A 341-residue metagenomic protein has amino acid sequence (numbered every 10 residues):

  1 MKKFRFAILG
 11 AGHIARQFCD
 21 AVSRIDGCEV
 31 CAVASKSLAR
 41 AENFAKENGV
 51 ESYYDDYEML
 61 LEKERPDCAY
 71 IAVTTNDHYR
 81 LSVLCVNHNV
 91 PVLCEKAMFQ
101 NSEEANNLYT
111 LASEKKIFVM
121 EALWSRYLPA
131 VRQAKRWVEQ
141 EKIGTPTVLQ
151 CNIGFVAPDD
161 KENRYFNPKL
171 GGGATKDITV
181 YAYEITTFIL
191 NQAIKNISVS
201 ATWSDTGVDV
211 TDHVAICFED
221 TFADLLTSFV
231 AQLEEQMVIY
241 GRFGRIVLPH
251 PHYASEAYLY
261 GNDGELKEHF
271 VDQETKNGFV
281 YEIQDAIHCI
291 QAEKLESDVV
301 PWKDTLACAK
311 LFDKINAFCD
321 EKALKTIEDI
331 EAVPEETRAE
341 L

Functional and structural regions predicted by a protein language model:
M1-N48, A339-L341: N-terminal Rossmann-like dinucleotide-binding module
A32, S52, D67-C68, V148: Short, Asp-centered acidic motifs that coordinate Mg2+ and/or phosphate in catalytic or ligand-binding sites
V50-Y57: Conserved SAM-binding strand-loop segment of SAM-dependent methyltransferases
L61-K63, C68, T74-T75, Y79-R126: Beta-strand-loop-alpha-helix segment that lines the small-molecule cofactor/substrate pocket of alpha/beta enzymes
C68-Y70, D285-L341: C-terminal helix-rich "cap/oligomerization" subdomain common to oxidoreductases
S125-I197: Predominantly a Rossmann-like dinucleotide-binding segment in NAD(P)-dependent oxidoreductases
Y183-E256, Q284-A292, T326-L341: Contiguous beta-strand/loop segments that form the cofactor/metal-binding neighborhood of enzyme cores
F270-Q284, V300: Active-site loop of classical SDR/Rossmann-like NAD(P)-dependent oxidoreductases, centered on the catalytic Tyr-X3-Lys
